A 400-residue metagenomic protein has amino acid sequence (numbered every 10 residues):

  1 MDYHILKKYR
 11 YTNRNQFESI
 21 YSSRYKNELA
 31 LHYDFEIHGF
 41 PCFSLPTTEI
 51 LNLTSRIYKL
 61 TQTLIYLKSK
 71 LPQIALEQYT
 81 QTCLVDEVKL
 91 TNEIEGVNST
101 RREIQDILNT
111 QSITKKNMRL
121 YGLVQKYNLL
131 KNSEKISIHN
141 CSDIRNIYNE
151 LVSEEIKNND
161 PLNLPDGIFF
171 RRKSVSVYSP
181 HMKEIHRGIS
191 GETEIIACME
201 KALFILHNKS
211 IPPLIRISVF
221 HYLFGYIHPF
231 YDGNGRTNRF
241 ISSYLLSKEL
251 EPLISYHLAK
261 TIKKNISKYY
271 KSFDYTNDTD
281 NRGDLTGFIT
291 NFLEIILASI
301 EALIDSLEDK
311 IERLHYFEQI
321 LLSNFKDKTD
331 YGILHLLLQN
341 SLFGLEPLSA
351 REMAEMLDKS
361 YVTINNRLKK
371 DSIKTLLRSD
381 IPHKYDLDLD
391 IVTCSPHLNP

Functional and structural regions predicted by a protein language model:
M1-K157, P400: N-terminal structured helix/loop subdomain that forms the ligand-binding/catalytic interface in diverse enzymes
D2-E49, H181-S306: Phosphate/pyrophosphate-binding active-site loops
L53-T61, K70, I74-E77, N117 (+7 more regions): N-proximal short alpha-helices
R56, T80, G96, K115-R119 (+5 more regions): A generic short alpha-helical patch detector that favors 3-5-residue windows in or near N-terminal regions
L60-L71, Q125-K131, E200-L206, K268-N277 (+1 more regions): Short amphipathic alpha-helical segments and their helix-coil junctions
Q81-C83, K89-Y231, R239, S243-Y256: Active-site core of Fic-domain adenylyltransferases
H221-P229, R239-P400: C-terminal regulatory or interaction extensions
